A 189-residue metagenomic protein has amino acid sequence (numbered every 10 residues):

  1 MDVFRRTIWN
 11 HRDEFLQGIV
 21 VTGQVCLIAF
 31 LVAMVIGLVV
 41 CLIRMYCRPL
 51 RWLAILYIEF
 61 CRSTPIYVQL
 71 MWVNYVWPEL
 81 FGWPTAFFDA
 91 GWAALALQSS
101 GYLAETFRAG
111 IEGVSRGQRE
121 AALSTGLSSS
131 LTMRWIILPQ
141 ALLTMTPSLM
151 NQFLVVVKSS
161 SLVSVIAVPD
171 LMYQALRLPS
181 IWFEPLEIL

Functional and structural regions predicted by a protein language model:
M1-L189: Transmembrane alpha-helices and adjacent helix-loop boundaries
